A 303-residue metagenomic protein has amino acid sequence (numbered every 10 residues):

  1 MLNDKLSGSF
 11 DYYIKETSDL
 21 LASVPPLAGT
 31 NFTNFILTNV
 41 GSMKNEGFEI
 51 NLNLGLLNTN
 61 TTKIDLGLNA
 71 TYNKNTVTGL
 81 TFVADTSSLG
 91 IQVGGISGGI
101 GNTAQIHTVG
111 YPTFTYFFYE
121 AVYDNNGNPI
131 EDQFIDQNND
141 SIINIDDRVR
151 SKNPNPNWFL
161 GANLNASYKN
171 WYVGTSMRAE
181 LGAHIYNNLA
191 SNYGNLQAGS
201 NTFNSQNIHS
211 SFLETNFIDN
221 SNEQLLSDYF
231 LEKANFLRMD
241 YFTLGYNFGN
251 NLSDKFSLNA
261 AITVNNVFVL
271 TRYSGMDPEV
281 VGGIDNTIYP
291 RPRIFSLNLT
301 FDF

Functional and structural regions predicted by a protein language model:
M1, L6-I14, F48-L56, I64-Y72 (+5 more regions): Membrane-embedded beta-strands that build the outer-membrane beta-barrel scaffold
Y12-N58, T108, D147-S151: Outer membrane beta-barrel strand-and-loop segments of large Gram-negative receptors, especially TonB-dependent
L20-V24, I64, Y72-Q92, G182-Q206 (+2 more regions): Outer-membrane beta-barrel and related beta-rich outer-membrane complex signature in Gram-negative bacteria
V24-F35, Q137-I145, N216-D228, S274-V281: Flexible, solvent-exposed coil segments and beta strand-coil junctions, predominantly the extracellular/periplasmic
T33, G41-N45, N153-N157, E232-M239 (+1 more regions): Transmembrane beta-barrel outer-membrane domains
L37-G47, G90-F118, V122-N128, N207-S211 (+2 more regions): C-terminal beta-signal and terminal closure region of outer-membrane beta-barrel proteins
T38-G41, G55-P154: Conserved small-residue
N128, E180-N265: Extracytoplasmic gating/loop element in the C-terminal half of outer-membrane beta-barrel translocons and assembly
